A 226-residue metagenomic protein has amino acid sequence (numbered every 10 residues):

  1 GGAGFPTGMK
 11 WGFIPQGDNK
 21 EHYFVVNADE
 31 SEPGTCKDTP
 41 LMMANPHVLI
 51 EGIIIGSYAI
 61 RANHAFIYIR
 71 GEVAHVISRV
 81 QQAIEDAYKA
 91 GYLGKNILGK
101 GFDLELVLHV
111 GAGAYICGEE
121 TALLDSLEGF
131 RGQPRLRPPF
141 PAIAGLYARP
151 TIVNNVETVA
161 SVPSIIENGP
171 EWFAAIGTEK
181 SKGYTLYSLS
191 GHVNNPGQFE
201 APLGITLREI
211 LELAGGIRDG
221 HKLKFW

Functional and structural regions predicted by a protein language model:
G2-R131: Iron-sulfur-cluster electron-transfer modules
K10, A65, G216-W226: Short loop-to-beta-strand transition segments
G52-G56, L203-R218: Short amphipathic, charge-patterned alpha-helical segments
I77-L203, G215-R218: Hydrophobic alpha-helical positions that pack around
